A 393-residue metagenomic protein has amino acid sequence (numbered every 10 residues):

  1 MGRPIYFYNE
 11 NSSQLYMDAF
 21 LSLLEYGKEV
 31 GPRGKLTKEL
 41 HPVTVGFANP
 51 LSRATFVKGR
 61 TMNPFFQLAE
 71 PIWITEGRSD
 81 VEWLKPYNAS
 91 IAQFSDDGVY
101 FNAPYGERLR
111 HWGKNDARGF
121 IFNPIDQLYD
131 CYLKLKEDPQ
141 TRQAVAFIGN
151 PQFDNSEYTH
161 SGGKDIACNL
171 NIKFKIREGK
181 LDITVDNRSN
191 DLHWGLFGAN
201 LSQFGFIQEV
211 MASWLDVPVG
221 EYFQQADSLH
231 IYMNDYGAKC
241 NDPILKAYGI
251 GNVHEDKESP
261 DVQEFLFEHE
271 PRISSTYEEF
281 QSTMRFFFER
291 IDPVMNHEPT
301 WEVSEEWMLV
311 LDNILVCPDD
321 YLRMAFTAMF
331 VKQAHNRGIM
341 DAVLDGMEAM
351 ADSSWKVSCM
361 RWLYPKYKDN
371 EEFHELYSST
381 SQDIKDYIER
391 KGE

Functional and structural regions predicted by a protein language model:
M1-E393: Terminal, non-catalytic protein-protein interaction segments that mediate quaternary/complex assembly
